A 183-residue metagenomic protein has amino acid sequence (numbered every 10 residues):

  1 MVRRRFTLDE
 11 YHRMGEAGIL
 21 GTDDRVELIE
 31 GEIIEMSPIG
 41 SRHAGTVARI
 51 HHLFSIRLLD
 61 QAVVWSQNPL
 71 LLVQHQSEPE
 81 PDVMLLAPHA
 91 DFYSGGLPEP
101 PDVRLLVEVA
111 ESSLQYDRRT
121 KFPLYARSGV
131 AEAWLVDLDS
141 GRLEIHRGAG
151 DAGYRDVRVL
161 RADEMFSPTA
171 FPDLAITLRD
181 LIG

Functional and structural regions predicted by a protein language model:
M1-G183: Gly/Pro/Ser/Thr-rich low-complexity, intrinsically disordered segments predominantly at protein N-termini
